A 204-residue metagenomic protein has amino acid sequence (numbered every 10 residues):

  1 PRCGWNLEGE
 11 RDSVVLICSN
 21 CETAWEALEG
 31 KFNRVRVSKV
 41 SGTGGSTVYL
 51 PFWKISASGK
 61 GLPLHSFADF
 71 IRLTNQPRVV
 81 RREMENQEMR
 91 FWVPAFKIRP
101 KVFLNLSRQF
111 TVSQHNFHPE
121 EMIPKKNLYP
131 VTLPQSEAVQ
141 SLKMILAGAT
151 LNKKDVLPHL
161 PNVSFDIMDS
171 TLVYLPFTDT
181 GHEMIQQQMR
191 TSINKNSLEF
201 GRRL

Functional and structural regions predicted by a protein language model:
P1-R2, N6-L204: Long C-terminal interaction/binding lobes of large macromolecular proteins
